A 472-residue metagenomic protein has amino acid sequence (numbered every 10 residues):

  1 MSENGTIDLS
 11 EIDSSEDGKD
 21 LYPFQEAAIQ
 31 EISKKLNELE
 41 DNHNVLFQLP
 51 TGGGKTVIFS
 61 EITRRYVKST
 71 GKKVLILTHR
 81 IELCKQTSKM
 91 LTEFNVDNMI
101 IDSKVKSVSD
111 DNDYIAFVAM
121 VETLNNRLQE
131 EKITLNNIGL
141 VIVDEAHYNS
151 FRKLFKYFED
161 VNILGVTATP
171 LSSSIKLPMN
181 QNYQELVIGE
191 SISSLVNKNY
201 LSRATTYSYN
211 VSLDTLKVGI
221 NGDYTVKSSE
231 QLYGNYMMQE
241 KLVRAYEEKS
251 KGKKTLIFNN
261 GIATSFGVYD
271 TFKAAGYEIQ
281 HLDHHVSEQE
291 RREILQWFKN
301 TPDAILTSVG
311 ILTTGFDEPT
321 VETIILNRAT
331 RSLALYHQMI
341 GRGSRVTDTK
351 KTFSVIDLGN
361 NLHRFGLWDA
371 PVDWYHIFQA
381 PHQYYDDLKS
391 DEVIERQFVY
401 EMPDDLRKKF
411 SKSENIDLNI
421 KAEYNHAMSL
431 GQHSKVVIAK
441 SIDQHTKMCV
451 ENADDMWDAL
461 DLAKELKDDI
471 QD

Functional and structural regions predicted by a protein language model:
L39-I62: Walker A/P-loop
V57-I58, V67-E93, I262: Conserved Walker A/P-loop ATP-binding site and its immediately adjacent core in helicase/helicase-like ATPase domains
K85, I100-D111, Q129, F266-D270 (+1 more regions): Conserved helicase ATPase core of P-loop NTP-dependent helicases/translocases
V105-N137, Y148, R152: Conserved helix/coil segment N-terminal to the catalytic DExD/H
E122, L140, H284-F378: Conserved RecA-like P-loop NTPase helicase motor core
H147-T206: Post-DEXD/H (motif II) to motif III coupling segment of the RecA-like Helicase ATP-binding lobe
E185-N259: Conserved interdomain linker/interface between the two RecA-like ATPase lobes of SF2 helicase motors
N300, A334, S344-D461: C-terminal helicase lobe
